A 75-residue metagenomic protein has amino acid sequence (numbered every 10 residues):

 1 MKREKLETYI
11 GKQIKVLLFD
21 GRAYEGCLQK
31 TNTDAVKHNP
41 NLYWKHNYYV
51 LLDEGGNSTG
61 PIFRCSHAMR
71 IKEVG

Functional and structural regions predicted by a protein language model:
M1-G75: Conserved RNA-binding domains used in RNP assembly and mRNA/RNA metabolism
